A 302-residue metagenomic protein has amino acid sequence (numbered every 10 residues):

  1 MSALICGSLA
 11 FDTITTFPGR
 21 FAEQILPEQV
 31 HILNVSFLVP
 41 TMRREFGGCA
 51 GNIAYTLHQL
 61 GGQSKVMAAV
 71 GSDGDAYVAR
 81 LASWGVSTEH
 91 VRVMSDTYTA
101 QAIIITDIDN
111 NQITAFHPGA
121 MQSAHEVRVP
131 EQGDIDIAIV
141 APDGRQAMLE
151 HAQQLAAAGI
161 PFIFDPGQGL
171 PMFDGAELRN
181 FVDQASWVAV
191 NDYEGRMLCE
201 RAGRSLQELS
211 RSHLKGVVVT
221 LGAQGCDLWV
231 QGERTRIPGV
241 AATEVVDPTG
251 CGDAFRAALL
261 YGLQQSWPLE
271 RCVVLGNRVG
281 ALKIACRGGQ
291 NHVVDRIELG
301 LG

Functional and structural regions predicted by a protein language model:
M1-K65, A76, V245: Glycine-rich phosphate/adenosyl-contacting loop at the front of the ribokinase-like
M1-R20, M42, K65, A79-V93 (+3 more regions): Ribokinase/PfkB-type carbohydrate-kinase core domain
V30-F37, D75-A76, A138, V274-R287: Short, conserved aromatic-histidine micro-motifs
N52-Y55, D183, Y193, E270 (+2 more regions): A broad detector of short, well-ordered amphipathic alpha-helices that serve as recognition/interaction surfaces
H58, A156, Q264: Gly/Ala-rich phosphate-binding loop of Rossmann-like dinucleotide-binding domains, activating on the conserved
V66-G71: Alpha-helical transmembrane segments within multi-pass membrane transporters and channels
G203-G302: Conserved phosphate-binding/catalytic region of the ribokinase-like
